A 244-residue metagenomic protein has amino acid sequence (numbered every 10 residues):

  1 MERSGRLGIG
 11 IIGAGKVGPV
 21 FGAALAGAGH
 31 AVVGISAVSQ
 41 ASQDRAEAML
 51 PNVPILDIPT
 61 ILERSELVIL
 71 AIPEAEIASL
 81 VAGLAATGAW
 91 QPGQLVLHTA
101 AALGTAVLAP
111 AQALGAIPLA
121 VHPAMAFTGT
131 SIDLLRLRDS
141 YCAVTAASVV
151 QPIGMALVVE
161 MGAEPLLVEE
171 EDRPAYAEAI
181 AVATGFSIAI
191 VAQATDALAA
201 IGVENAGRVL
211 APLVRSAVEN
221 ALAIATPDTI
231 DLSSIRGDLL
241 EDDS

Functional and structural regions predicted by a protein language model:
M1-E63: NAD(P)+-binding Rossmann beta1-loop-alpha1 motif at the extreme N-terminus of oxidoreductases
E2-R3, G207-S244: NAD(P)-dependent Rossmann-like dehydrogenase/reductase catalytic/cofactor-binding core
I9-I11, L70, V144: Hydrophobic Val/Ile/Leu positions in short beta-strands of Rossmann-like dinucleotide-binding domains
A14, A100-A101, A124, A146-V149: Short coil/turn segments
V33-A37, V96-T99, V144-T145: Short, hydrophobic beta-strand segments that form beta-sheet elements in well-ordered domains
Q40, D44, M49, P54-I132: Rossmann-like NAD(P)(H) cofactor-binding subdomain of soluble oxidoreductases
R45-M49, A111-A113, I132-A223: Internal alpha-helical scaffold of NAD(P)-dependent oxidoreductase catalytic cores
